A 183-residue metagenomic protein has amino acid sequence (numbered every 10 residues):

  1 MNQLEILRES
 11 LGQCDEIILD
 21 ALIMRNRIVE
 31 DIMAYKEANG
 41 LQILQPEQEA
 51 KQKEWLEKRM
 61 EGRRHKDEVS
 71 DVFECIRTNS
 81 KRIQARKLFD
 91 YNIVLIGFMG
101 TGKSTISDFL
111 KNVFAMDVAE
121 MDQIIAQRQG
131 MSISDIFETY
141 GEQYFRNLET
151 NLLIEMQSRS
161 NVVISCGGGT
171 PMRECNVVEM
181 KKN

Functional and structural regions predicted by a protein language model:
M1-D90: Domain-level signature for soluble enzymes in the chorismate/prephenate branch of the shikimate pathway
L95: Hydrophobic anchor at the beta1->P-loop junction of P-loop NTPases
F98: P-loop (Walker A) phosphate-binding loop of NTP-binding proteins
T101: ATP-binding Walker
S104: Walker A/P-loop
D117-E179: ATP-dependent small-molecule kinase phosphotransfer cores that center on conserved nucleotide phosphate-binding segments
K181-N183: Short glycine-/polar-rich loops that comprise or flank the Walker A/P-loop and associated switch/sensor motifs
